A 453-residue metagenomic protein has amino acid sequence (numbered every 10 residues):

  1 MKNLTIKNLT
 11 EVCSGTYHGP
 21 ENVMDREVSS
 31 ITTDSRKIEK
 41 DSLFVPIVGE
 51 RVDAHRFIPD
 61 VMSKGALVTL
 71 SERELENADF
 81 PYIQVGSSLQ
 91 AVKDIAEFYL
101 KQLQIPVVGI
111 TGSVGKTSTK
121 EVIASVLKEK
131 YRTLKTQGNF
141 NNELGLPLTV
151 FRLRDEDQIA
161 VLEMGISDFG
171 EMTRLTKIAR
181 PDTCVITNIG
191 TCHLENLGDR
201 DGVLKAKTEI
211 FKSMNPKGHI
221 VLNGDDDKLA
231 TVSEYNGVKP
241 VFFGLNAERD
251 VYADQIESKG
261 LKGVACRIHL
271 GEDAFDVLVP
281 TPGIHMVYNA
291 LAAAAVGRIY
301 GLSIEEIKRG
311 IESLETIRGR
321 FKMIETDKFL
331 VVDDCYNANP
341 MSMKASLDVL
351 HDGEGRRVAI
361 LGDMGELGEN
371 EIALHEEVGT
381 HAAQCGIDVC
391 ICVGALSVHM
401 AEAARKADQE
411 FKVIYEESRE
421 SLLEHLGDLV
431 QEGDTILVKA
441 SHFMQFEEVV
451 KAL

Functional and structural regions predicted by a protein language model:
M1-D94, Y252, P282, D352-G355 (+4 more regions): N-terminal leader/targeting and accessory segments in enzymes
K7-C13, A91-G224, K228-V238, D428 (+1 more regions): Phosphate-binding loop of NTP-binding sites
V12-C13, S71, L75-A78, V185-V331 (+4 more regions): Acidic, Mg2+-coordinating active-site environments of NTP-dependent enzymes
N22-I31, Q90-K93, N141-L144, M164-F169 (+5 more regions): Short gly/ser/thr-rich secondary-structure transition/capping motifs
S35-P46, T133, F151-I159, L347-G368: Mobile, glycine- and charge-enriched loop segments and immediately flanking short secondary-structure elements within
R51-V52, I317, C335, N339-D408: Active-site beta-alpha connecting loops in nucleotide-dependent enzymes
I110, R318-R320, F443-K451: ATP-dependent carboxylate/acyl-activation modules
